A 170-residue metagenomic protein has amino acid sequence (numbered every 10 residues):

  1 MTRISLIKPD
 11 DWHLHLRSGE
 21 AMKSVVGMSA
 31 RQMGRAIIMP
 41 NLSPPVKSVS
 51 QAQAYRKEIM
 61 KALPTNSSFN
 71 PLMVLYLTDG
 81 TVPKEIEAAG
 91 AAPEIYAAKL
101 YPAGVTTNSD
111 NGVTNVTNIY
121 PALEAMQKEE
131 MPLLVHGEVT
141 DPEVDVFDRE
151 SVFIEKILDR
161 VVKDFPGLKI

Functional and structural regions predicted by a protein language model:
M1, K84-L100, T106-K169: Histidine/acidic residue-rich metal-binding segments in metalloenzymes
M1-A30: Replace "His-x-His-based motif
W12, V25-Q51, N66-T78, E94-N108 (+2 more regions): Divalent metal-dependent hydrolysis catalytic cores, especially in the metallo-beta-lactamase
R17-A21, S50-Q51, T81, T114 (+1 more regions): Short secondary-structure boundary/capping elements
G19-V26, G80-A91: Short, acidic/polar
V25, Y55, A122: Aromatic/hydrophobic pocket-lining residues that form π-stacking "cages" and hydrophobic walls in ligand
K47-Y55, P83-I86: Metal-dependent catalytic neighborhoods of phosphoester/phosphodiester hydrolases
A52-M60, I157: Short, well-ordered amphipathic alpha-helices
